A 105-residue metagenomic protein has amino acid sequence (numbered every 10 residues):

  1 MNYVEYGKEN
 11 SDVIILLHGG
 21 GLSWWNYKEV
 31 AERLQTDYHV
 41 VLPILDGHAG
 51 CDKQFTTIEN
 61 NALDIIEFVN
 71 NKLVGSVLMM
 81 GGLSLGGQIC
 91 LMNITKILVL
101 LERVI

Functional and structural regions predicted by a protein language model:
M1-S11, N71-K72, L98-V99: Short, Lys/Arg-enriched, disordered terminal segments
Y6-D52: Conserved HGGG/HGGXW glycine-rich cap/lid loop of the alpha/beta-hydrolase fold
K28, I66, L91-T95: Short, hydrophobic alpha-helix immediately C-terminal to the catalytic nucleophile
A31-L34, I58-E59, I97-L98: Glycine-rich, phosphate-binding/catalytic loops in enzymes
L42-G81: Active-site loop/oxyanion-hole signature of alpha/beta-hydrolase fold enzymes
S76-I105: Conserved hydrolase catalytic core segment
